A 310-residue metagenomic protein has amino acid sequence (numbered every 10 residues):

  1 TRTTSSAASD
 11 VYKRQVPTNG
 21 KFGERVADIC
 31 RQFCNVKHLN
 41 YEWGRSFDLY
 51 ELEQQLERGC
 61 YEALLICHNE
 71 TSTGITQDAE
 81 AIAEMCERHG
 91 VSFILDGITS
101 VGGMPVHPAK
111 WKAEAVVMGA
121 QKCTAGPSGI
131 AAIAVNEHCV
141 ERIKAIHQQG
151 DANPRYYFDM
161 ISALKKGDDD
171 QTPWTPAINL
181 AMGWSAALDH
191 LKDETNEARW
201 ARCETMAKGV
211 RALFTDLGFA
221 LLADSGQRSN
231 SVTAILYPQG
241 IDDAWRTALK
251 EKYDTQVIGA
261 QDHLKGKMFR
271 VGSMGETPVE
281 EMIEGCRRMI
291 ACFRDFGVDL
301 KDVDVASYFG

Functional and structural regions predicted by a protein language model:
T1-A8, Y12: Single conserved hydrophobic/aromatic residue that forms the stacking wall/gate of nucleotide- or nucleobase-binding
D10-E24: Conserved PLP-anchoring active-site segment centered on the Schiff-base-forming lysine
F47-G102, A115: Active-site phosphate-binding strand-loop segment of PLP-dependent enzymes
A109-Q121: Conserved active-site segment immediately N-terminal to the catalytic lysine that forms the internal aldimine
Q121-A212, D216: Active-site C-terminal subdomain of aminotransferase-like
A220-K252: Conserved PLP-binding catalytic core of the aspartate aminotransferase-like
H263, K267-G310: PLP-dependent enzyme catalytic core of the Aspartate aminotransferase-like
